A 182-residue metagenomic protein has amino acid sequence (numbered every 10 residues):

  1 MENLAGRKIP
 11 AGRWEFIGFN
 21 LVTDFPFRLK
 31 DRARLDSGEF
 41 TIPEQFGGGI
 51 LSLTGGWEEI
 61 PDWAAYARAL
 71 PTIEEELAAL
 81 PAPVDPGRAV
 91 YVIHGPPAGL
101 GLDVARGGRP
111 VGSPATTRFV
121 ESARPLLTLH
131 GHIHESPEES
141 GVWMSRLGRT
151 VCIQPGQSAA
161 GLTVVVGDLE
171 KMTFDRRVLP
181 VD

Functional and structural regions predicted by a protein language model:
M1, F27-R28, L102-V104, P137-L147: Metal-dependent catalytic neighborhoods of phosphoester/phosphodiester hydrolases
M1-G12, F16: Metallo-beta-lactamase
E2-G6, V90-H94, V120-S136, I153-Q157: Active-site neighborhood of phospho(di)ester-bond hydrolases with catalytic His/Asp-centered motifs
I9-P10, V22-F25, E135: A short acidic, glycine/proline-enriched capping/turn motif at secondary-structure boundaries, especially helix N-cap
P10-G12, P114-S122, S136-D182: Binuclear metal-dependent phosphoesterase catalytic core
G12-R13, D85-G87, R124: Short glycine/proline-enriched coil/turn segments at helix->beta-strand junctions
I17-R106: Active-site-proximal loop/helix segment associated with metal-binding centers of metalloenzymes
R106-A115: Charged helix-capping and loop-helix junction motifs
